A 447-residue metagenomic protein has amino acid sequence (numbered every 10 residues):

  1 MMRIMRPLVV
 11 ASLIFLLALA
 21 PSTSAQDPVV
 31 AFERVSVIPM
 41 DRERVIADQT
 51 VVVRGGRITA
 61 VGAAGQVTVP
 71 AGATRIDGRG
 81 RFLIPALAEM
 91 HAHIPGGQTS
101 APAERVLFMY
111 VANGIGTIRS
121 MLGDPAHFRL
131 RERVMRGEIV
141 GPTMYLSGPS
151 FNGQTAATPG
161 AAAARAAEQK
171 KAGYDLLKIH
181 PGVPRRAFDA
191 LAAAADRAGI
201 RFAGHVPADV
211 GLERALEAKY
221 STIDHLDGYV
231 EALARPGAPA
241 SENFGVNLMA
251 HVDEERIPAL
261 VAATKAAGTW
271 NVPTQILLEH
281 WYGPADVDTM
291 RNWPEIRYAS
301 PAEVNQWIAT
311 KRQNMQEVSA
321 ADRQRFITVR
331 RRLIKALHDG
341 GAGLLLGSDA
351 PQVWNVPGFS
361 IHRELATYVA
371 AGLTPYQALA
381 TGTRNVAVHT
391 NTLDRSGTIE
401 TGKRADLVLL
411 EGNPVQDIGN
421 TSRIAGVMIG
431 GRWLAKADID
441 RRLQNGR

Functional and structural regions predicted by a protein language model:
V9-A20: Bacterial N-terminal signal peptides
V35, V51, G56, G80 (+14 more regions): Divalent metal-coordination and catalytic microenvironments
V35-V37, N314-M315, A320-R323, I327 (+2 more regions): C-terminal helical cap
V37, R42-I84: Histidine-rich, glycine-flanked metal-binding segment
R81-E138, Q154-G160, E213-K219, I223-E231: Metal-associated gating/positioning segment near the N- to mid-region
V106-A126, G141-F151, K170-P184, I200-A203 (+2 more regions): Divalent metal-dependent hydrolysis catalytic cores, especially in the metallo-beta-lactamase
R165, K171-V183, A232-A371, G446: Active-site neighborhoods of metal-dependent hydrolases
T401-N445: C-terminal cap of metal-dependent C-N hydrolases
